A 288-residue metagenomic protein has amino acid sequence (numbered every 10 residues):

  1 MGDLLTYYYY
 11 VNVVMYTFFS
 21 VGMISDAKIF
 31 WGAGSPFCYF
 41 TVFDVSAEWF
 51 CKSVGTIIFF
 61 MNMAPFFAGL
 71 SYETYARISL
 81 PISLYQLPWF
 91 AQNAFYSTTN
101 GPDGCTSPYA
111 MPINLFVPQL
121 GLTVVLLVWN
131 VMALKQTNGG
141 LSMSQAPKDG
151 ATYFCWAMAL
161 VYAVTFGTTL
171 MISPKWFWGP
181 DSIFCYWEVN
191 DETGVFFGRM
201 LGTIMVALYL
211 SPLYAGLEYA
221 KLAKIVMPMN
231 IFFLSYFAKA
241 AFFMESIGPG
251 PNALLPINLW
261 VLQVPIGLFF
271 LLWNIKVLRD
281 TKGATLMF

Functional and structural regions predicted by a protein language model:
M1-F18, K135-A163: Cytosolic juxtamembrane helix and N-cap/initiation of the first transmembrane helix
V13, T17-V21, D26, G55 (+14 more regions): Small-residue hotspots
V14-F18, S46-G69, L84-Y85, L160 (+3 more regions): Core segments of alpha-helical transmembrane spans in multipass integral membrane proteins
V14-F50, G55, V161-F197: Hydrophobic transmembrane helix segments
W49-G55, M111-T123, F196-L201, P256-P265: Alpha-helical transmembrane segments of polytopic membrane proteins
S79-F95, V226-A241: Hydrophobic alpha-helical membrane segments
A91-N114, Y236-W260: Membrane-helix boundary connector in multi-pass membrane proteins
G121-G140, G267-M287: Membrane-water interface at the C-terminal end of transmembrane alpha helices
